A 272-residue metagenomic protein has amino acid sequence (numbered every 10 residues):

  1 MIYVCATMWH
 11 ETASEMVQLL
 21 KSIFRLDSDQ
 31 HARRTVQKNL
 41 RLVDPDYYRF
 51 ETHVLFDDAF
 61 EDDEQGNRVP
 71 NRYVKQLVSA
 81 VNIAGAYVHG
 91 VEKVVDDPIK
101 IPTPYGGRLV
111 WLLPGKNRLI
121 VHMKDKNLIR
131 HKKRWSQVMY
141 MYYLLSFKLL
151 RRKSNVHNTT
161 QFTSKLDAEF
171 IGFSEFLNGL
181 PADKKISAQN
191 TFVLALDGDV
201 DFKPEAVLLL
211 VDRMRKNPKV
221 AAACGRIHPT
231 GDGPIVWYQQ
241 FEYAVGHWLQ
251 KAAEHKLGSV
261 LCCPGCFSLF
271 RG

Functional and structural regions predicted by a protein language model:
I2-A6, I23, K38, F50-V54 (+1 more regions): Hydrophobic targeting segments
Y3, E15-S22, E51, R68 (+8 more regions): Acidic, Ser/Thr-rich intrinsically disordered and amphipathic helical segments
Y3, K21, R25, N117-K148 (+1 more regions): Extracellular (lumenal) ectodomains and large extracellular loops of multi-pass membrane proteins
T7-V17, D57, D125-L128: Active-site beta-to-alpha loop of glycosyltransferases that engages the nucleotide-sugar donor
L19-R49, R213-N217: Short, acidic, metal-binding catalytic loop of nucleotide-sugar glycosyltransferases
F60-L119, K133-S136: Alpha-helical transmembrane helix bundles of large polytopic membrane transport and channel proteins
L109, R134-T191, P204-G272: Long helical/loop segments within the catalytic core of UDP-sugar-dependent glycosyltransferases, especially the large
D197-D201: The conserved acidic donor/metal-binding loop of glycosyltransferases
